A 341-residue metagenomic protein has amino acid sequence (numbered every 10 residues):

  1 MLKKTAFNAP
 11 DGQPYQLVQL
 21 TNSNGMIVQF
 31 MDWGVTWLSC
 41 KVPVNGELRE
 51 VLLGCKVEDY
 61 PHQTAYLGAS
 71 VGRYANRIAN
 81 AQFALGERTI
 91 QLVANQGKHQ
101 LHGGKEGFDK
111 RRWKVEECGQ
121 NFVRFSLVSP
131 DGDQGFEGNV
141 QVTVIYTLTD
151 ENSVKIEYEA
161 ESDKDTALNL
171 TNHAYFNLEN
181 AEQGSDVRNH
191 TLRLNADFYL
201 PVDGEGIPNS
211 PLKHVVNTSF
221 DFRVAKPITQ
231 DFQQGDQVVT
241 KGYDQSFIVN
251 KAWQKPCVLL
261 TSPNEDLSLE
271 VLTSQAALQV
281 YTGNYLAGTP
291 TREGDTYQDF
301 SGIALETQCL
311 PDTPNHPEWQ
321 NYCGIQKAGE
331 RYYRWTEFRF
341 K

Functional and structural regions predicted by a protein language model:
M1-K341: An exposed, glycine/acidic-rich loop-and-rim segment of catalytic or binding clefts
